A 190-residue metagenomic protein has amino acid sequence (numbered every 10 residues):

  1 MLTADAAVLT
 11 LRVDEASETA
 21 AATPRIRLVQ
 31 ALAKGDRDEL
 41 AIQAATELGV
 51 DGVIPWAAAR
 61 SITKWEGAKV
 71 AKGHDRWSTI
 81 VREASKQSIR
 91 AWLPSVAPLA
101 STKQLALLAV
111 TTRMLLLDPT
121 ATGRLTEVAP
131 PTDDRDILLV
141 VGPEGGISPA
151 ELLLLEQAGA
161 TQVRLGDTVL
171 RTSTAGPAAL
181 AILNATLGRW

Functional and structural regions predicted by a protein language model:
M1-A6, L99-A129: N-terminal-biased segments
M1-E18: N-terminal positively charged helical leader segments and presequences
D14, E18-L116: RNA substrate-binding interface of SAM-dependent RNA methyltransferases
L32, L99, L117-T120, P143-E144 (+1 more regions): Fold-independent oxyanion-binding glycine-rich loops and adjacent beta-strand/coil segments at enzyme active sites
I42, G67, V128-P130, E151-L154 (+1 more regions): Short amphipathic alpha-helical segments
T112-L153, T161-R164: Active-site/ligand-binding-proximal alpha/beta "capping" segment
P149-W190: Structured adenosyl-cofactor binding patch, chiefly the S-adenosyl-L-methionine
